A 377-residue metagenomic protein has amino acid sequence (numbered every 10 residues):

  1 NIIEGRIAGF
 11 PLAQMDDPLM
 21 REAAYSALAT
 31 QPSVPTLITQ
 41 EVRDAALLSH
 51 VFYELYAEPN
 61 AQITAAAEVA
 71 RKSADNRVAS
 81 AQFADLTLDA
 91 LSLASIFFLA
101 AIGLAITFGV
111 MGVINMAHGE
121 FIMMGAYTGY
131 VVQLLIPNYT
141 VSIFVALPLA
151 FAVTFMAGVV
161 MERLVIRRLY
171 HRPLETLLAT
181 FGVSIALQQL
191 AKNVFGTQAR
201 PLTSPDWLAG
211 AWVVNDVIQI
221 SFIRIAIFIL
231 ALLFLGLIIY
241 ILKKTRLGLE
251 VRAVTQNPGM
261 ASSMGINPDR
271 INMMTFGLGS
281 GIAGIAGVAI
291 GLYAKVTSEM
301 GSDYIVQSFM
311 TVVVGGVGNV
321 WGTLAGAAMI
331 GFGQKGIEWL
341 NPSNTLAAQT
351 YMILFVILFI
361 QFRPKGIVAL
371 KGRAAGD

Functional and structural regions predicted by a protein language model:
A24-P32, H118-V160, W339-L340: Membrane-embedded helix boundary and interhelical linker motif in transport proteins
Q62-T64, S263, N267-R270, N341-D377: Cytosolic-side transmembrane-helix boundaries in multi-pass membrane proteins
Q82, L86, I241-L242, R246 (+2 more regions): Inter-helical junctions in multi-pass inner-membrane proteins, predominant in energy-converting antiporter-like
L86-V131, V160, L164-E175, V314-V320: Single transmembrane alpha-helix segments in multi-pass membrane proteins
F121-M124, L169-K192, A231, G301-V313 (+2 more regions): Pore- or pathway-lining transmembrane helices of multi-pass membrane proteins that form conduits for solutes/ions
T140-S184, L190, A325-I330, Q334 (+1 more regions): Alpha-helical transmembrane segments within multi-pass membrane transporters and channels
L187-V214, W339-L346, V368-A374: Extracellular/periplasmic helix-loop junction at the C-terminal end of a transmembrane helix in multi-pass membrane
Q219-V296, T323-A325: Helix-loop-helix "hairpin" substructures at the membrane interface of multi-pass membrane proteins
